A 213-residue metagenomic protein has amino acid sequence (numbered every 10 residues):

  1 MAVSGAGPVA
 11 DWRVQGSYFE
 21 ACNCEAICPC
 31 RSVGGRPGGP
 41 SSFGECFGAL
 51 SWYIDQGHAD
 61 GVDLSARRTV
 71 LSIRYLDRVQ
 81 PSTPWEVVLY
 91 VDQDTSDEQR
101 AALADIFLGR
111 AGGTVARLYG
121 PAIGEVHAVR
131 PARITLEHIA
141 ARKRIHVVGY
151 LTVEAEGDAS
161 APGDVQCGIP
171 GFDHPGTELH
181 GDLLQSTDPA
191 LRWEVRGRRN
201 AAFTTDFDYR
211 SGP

Functional and structural regions predicted by a protein language model:
M1-D11, S211-P213: Basic/polar N-terminal segments that are highly enriched at the extreme N-terminus, encompassing both cleavable
G7-G57: N-terminal ordered "arm"
C22, I27-S32, G38, D60-V62 (+4 more regions): Residues in flexible loops and secondary-structure boundaries
I27-P29, D55-G57, D94, I139 (+3 more regions): Generic structural motif
P40-E45, R78-T83, A128-R144, L179 (+2 more regions): Short, surface-exposed loop and linker segments with low hydrophobicity and enrichment for Pro/Ser/Thr
G44-G113: Aromatic- and glycine-enriched beta-alpha-beta binding-site module
S82-P162, G168: Charged linear interaction tracts used for macromolecular binding and regulation
G157-P213: Extended, charged low-complexity segments that frequently continue into or abut oligomerization scaffolds
